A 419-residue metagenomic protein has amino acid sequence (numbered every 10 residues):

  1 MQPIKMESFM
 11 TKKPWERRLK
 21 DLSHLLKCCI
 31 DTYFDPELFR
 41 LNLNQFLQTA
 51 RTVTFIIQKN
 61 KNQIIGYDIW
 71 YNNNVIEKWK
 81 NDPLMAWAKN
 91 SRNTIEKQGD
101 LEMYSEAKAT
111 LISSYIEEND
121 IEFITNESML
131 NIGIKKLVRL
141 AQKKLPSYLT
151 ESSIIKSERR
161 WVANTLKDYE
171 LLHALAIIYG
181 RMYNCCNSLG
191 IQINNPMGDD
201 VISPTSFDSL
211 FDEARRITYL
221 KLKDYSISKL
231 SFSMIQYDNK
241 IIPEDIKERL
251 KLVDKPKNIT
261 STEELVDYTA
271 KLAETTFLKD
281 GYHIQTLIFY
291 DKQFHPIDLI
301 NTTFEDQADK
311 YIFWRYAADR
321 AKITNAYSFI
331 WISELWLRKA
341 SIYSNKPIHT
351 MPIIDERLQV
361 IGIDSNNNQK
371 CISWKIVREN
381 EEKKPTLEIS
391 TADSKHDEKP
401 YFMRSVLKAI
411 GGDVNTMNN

Functional and structural regions predicted by a protein language model:
Q2-N44, D68-P256: Acidic, Ser/Thr/Gly/Pro-rich intrinsically disordered interaction regions
L19, S23-L26, R40-N60, G281-Q293: Short, hydrophobic, well-ordered secondary-structure elements
R40, L166-Y169, E274-G281, S344-Q359: Short, surface-exposed loop and linker segments with low hydrophobicity and enrichment for Pro/Ser/Thr
L41-L47, R51-I65, Y71-I76, L250-L278: Short N-terminal edge-element motif at the start of the domain
P83-K108, F123-I124, I284-Q285, D298-E334 (+1 more regions): Aromatic- and glycine-enriched beta-alpha-beta binding-site module
Q192-I202, K279-Y290, Y327-R338, T416-N419: Short glycine-rich, low-complexity/disordered patches
F232-S233, F313-N419: Low-complexity intrinsically disordered segments
E248-Y311: N-terminal domain-onset segments
